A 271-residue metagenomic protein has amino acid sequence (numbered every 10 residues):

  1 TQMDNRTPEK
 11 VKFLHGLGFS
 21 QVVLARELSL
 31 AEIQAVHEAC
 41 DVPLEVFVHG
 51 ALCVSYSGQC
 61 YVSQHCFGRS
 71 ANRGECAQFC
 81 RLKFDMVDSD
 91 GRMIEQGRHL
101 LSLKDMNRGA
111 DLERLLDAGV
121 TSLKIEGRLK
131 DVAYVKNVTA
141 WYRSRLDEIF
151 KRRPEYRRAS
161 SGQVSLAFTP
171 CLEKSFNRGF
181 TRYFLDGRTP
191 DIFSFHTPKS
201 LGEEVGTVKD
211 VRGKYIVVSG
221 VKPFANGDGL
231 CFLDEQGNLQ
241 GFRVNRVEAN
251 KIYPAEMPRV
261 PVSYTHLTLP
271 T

Functional and structural regions predicted by a protein language model:
T1-N5, E9, V23-S122, L129-P154 (+1 more regions): Active-site pocket-lining/capping segments in soluble small-molecule metabolic enzymes
F19: Residues lining hydrophobic/aromatic ligand-binding pockets adjacent to catalytic sites
T265-T271: Conserved small/polar residues in nucleotide/adenosyl-binding loops
